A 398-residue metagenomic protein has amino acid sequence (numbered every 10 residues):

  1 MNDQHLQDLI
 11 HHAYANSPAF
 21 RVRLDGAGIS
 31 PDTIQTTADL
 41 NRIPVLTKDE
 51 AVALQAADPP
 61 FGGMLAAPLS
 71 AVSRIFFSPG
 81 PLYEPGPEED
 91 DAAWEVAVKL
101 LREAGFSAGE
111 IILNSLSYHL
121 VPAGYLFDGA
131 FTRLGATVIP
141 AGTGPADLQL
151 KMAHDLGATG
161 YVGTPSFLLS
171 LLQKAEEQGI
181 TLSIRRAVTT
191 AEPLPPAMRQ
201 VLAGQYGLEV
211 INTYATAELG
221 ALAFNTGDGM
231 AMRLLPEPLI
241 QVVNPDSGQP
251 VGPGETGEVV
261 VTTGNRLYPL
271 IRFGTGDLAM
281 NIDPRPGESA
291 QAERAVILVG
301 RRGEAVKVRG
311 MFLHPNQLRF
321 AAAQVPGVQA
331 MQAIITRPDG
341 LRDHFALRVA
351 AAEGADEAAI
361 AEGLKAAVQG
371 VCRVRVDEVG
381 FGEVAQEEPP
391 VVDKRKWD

Functional and structural regions predicted by a protein language model:
M1-E103, S107-A108, L341-R348, A355-D398: Nucleotide 5′-phosphate-binding alpha/beta core
D3-Y14, P18-V22, L134-D398: Active-site glycine/GP-rich loop and adjacent strand/helix microenvironment that borders small-molecule binding pockets
Q35, T47, I112-L113, I139 (+2 more regions): Hydrophobic/aromatic beta-strand patches that form the interior of the parallel beta-sheet core in alpha/beta enzyme
S78-A92, D128-T137, A158-V162: Acidic/glycine-enriched edge-of-secondary-structure segments
P85-P87, F106-I111, T137-A141, I211: Short secondary-structure capping/junction motifs at helix and strand boundaries
W94, S117-H119, S166-F167: Short glycine-enriched loops at secondary-structure junctions
K99-R102, G129, Q173-E176: Short, well-ordered alpha-helices that flank and scaffold nucleotide-derived cofactor binding pockets
R102-A136: Conserved AMP-binding loop of ANL adenylate-forming enzymes
